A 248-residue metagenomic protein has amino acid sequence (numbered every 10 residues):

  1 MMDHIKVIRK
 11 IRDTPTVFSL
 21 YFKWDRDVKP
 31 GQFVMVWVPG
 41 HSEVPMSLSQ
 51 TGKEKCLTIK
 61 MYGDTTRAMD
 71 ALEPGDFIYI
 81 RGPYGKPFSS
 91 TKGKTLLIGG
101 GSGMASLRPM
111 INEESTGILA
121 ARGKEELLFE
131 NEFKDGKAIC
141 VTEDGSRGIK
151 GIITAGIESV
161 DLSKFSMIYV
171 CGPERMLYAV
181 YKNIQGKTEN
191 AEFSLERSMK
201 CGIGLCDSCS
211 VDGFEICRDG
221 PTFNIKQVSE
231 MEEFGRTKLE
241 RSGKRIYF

Functional and structural regions predicted by a protein language model:
M2-P74: Ferredoxin-reductase
P39-E43, G82-P87, G235-R236: Short, charged beta-turn/beta-strand-edge "cap" motif at the junction between a beta-strand and an adjacent loop
D64-K200: FNR/FR-type flavoprotein reductase catalytic core
S106, E174-R175, E196-P221: Local cysteine-cluster metal-coordination motifs and their immediate loop/turn environment, predominantly Fe-S cluster
D212-D219, F223-F248: Short Fe-S-cluster ligation motifs
